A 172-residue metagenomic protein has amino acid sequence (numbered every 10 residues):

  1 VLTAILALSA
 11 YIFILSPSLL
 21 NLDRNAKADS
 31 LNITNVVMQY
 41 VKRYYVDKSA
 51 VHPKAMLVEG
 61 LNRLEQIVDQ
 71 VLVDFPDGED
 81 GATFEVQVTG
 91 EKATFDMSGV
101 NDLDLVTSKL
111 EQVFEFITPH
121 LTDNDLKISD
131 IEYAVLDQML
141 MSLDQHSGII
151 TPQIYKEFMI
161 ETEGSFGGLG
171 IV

Functional and structural regions predicted by a protein language model:
V1-V172: Flexible, low-complexity junctional segments that flank or bridge functional domains
